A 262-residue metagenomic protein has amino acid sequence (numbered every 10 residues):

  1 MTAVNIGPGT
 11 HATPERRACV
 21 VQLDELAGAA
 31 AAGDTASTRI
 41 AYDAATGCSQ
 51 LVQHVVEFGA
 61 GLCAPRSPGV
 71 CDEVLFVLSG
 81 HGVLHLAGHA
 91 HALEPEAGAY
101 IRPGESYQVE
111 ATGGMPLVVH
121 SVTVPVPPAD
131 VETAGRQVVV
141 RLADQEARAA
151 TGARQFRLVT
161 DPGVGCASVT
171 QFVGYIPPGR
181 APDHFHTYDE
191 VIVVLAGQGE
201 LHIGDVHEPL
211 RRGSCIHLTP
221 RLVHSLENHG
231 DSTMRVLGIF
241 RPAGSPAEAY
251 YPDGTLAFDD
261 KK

Functional and structural regions predicted by a protein language model:
M1-Q50, G114-V169, Y251-K262: A short, N-terminal "cap"/entry segment at the start of jelly-roll beta-barrel domains of the cupin/DSBH fold
G33, C48-L86, H91: The feature marks the first
T35-Y42, V52-G69, Q171-H186: Conserved short histidine dyad/triad with adjacent acidic residue
G47-C48, P103-P128, R212, P220-P246: Ligand-binding loop in jelly-roll beta-barrel domains
V70-V83, T187-E200, G204: Glycine- and acidic-residue-biased ligand/ion/polar-headgroup-sensing regions
G88-P103, D205-P220: Short acidic-glycine-tyrosine-enriched beta hairpin
G152-D183, T187-E190, L195-Q198: Surface-exposed interaction/gating patches
